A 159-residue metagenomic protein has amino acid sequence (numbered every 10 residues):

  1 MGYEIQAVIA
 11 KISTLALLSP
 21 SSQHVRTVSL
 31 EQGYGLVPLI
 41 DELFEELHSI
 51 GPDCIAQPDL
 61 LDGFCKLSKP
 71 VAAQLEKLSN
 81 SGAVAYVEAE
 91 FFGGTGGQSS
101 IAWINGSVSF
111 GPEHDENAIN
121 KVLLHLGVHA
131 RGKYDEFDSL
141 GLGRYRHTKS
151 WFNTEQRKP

Functional and structural regions predicted by a protein language model:
M1-E31, K158-P159: Short, extreme N-terminal segment that most often corresponds to the first beta-strand
G33-Y34, P38-P159: Charged interaction segments
